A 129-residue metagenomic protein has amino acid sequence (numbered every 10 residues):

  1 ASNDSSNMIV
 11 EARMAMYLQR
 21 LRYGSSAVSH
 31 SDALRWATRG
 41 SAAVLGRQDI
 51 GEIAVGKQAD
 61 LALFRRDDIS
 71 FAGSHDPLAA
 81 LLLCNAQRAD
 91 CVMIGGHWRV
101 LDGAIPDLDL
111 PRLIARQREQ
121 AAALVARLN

Functional and structural regions predicted by a protein language model:
A1-S6, R20-V28: Active-site core of metal-dependent hydrolases
D4-Q19, D76: Histidine/acidic-residue-rich catalytic or RNA/ligand-binding cores of hydrolases and nuclease-related proteins
V10, R35-N129: Active-site microenvironment of metallo-dependent hydrolases
Y17-G24, G46, V100: Amphipathic alpha-helix from the class-I
S25-A37: Interfacial and helix-entry/exit segments of alpha-helical transmembrane bundles in multi-pass inner-membrane proteins
